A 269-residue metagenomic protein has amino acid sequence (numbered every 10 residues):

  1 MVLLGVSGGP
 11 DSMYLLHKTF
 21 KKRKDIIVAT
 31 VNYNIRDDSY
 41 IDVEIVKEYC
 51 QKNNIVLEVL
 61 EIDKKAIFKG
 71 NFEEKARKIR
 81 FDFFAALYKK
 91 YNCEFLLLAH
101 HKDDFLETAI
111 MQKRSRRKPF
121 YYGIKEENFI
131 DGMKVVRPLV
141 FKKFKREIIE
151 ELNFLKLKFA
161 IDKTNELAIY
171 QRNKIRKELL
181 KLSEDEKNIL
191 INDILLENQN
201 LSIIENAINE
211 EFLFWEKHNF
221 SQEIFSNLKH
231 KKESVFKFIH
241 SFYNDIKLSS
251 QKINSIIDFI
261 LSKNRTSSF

Functional and structural regions predicted by a protein language model:
M1-M111, F154: ATP-dependent adenylation/nucleotidyltransferase module used to activate substrates
V2-H17, L180-I191, L248-K252: An N-terminal domain-start capping segment
V6-G8, I27, N128-D131, L195-F269: AMP-forming adenylation/ATP pyrophosphatase catalytic core
V43, F81, F144-K145, R172 (+1 more regions): A structural signal for well-ordered alpha-helical scaffolds and beta->alpha junctions
Y91-F105, A109, N192-F214: Electropositive, surface-exposed helix/loop patches at the edges of structured domains that serve as adaptable
F95-L96, E107-I194: Catalytic subdomain that performs nucleotidyl-dependent activation
K102, L167-I175, K231, K252: Short, conserved alpha-helical segments within structured domains
